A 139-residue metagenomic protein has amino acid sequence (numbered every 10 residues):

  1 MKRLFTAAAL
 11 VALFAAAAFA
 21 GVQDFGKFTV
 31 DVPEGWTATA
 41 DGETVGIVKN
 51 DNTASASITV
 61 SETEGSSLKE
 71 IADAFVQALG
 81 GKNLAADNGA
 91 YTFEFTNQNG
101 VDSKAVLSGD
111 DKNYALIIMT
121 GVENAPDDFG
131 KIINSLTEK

Functional and structural regions predicted by a protein language model:
M1-A15: Sec-dependent N-terminal signal peptides
V11-A12, F28-P33, I58: Short N-terminal leader segment in a subset of presequences, especially plant chloroplast and some mitochondrial
G21-D41, D87, L136: N-terminal "mature-domain start" segment
Q23-F25, A74-G80, T137: Alpha-helix C-terminal capping segments
K27, D31, E70, A74 (+1 more regions): Extracytoplasmic/secreted proteins, especially bacterial periplasmic and envelope-associated proteins
W36, I117-K139: Surface-exposed amphipathic alpha-helical segments
A40-P126: Conserved polar/disulfide-associated segments of primarily extracytoplasmic proteins
